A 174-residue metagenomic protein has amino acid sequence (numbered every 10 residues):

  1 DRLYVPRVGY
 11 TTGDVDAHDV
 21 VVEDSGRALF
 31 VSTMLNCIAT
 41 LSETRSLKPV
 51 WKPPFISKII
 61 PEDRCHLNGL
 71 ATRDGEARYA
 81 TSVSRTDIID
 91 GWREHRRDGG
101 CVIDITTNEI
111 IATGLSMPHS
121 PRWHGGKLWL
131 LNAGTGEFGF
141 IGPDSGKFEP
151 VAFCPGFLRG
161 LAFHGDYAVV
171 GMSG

Functional and structural regions predicted by a protein language model:
D1-G9, L47-F55, A112-T113, E149-C154: Beta-propeller fold detector
Y10-R27, I56-R78, I110-K127, C154-D166: Beta-rich, blade/repeat-based domains predominating in secreted/periplasmic proteins but also intracellular
V22-E23, L29-L35, T72, A80-R93 (+3 more regions): Conserved beta-strand positions in repeat-built beta-propeller and related beta-rich domains
F30-I60, H66-V83: Hydrophobic alpha-helical segments and helix pairs
N36-A39, D87-I88, G100-V102, G136-G139: Structural signal for beta-propeller blades
S42-R45, D104-T107, G142-G146: Short loop/turn segments that connect beta-strands within beta-propeller blades
H95-T106: Beta-propeller blade signature
W129-P143, E149-G174: Glycine/small-residue-rich hydrophobic helix-like segments
